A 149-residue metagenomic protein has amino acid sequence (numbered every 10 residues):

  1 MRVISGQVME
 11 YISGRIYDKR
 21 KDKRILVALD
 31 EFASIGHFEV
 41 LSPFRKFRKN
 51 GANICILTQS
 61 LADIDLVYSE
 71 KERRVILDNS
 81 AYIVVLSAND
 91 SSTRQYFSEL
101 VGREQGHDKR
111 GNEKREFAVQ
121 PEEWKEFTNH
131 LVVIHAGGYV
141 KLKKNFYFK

Functional and structural regions predicted by a protein language model:
M1-N112, V119, Y139, F146-F148: Conserved P-loop NTPase motor cores
L77-D78, K125-F127: A short, structural micro-pattern
E116-K125: A short, acidic, amphipathic alpha-helical segment used as a generic capping/interface helix at domain edges
E126-Y147: P-loop NTPase catalytic cores that bind/hydrolyze ATP
